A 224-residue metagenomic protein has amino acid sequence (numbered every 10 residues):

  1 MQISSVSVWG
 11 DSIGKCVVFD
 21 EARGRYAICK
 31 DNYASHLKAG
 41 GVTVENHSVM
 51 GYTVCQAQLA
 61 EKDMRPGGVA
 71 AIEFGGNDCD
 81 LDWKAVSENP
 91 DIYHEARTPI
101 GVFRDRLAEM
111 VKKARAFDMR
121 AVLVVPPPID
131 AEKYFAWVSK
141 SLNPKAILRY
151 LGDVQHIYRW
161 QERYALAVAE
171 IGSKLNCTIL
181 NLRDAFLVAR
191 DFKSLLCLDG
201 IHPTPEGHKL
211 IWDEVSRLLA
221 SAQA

Functional and structural regions predicted by a protein language model:
M1-S48, A60-P66, A70: Serine-esterase "nucleophile elbow" of acetyl-processing enzymes
A39-G40, Q58-Q223: Alpha-helical cap/lid subdomain in secreted, periplasmic, or secretory-pathway luminal O-acyl-processing enzymes
M50-V54: Acidic, metal-coordinating catalytic cores used for nucleic-acid/nucleotide bond scission and strand-transfer chemistry
